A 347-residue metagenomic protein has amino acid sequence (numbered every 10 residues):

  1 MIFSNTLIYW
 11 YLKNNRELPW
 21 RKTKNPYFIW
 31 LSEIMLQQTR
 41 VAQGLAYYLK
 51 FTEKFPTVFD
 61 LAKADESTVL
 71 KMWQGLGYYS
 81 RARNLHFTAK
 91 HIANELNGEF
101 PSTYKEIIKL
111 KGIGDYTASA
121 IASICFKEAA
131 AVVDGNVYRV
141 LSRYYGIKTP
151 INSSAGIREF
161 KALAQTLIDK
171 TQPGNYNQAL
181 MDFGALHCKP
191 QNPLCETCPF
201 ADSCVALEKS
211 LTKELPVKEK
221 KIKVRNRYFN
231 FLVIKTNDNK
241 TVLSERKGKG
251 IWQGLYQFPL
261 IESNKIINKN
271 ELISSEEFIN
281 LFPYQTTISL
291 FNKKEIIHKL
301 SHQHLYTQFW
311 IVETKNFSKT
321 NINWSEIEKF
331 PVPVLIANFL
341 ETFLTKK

Functional and structural regions predicted by a protein language model:
M1-R16, K22, A185-K347: Intrinsically disordered, low-complexity, charged terminal extensions of DNA damage-control enzymes
F3-L194, F200-K213: Catalytic cores of DNA base-excision repair glycosylases
